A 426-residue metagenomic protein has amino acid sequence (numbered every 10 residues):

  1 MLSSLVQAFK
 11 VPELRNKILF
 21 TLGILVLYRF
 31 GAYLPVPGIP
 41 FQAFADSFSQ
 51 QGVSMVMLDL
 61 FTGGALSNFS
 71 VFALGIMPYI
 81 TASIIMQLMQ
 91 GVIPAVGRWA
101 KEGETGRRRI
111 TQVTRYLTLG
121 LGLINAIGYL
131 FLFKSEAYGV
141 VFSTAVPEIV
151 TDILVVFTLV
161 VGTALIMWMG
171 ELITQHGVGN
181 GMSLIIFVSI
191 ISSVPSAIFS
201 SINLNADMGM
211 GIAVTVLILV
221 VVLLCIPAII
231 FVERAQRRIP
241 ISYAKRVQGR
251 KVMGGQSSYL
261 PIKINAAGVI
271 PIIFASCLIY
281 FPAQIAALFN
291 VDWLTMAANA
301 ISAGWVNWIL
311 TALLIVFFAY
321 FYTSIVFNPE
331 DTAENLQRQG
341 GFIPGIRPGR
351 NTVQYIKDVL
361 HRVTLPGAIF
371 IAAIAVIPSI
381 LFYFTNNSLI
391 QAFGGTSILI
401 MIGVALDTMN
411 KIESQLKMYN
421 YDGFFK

Functional and structural regions predicted by a protein language model:
M1-A100, E104-K426: N-terminal cationic and glycine-rich segments that engage phosphates or anionic surfaces
